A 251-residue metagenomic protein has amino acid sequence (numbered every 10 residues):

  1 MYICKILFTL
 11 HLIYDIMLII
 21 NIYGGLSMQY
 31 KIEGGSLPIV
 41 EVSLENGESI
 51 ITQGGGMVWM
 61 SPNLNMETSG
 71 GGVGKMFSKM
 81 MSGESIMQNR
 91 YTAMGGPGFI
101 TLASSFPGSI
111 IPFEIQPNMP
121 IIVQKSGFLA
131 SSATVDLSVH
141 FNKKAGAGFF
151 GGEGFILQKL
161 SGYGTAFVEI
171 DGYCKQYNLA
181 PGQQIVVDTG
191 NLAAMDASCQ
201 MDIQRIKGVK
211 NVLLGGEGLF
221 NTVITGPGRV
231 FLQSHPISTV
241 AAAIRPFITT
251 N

Functional and structural regions predicted by a protein language model:
Y2-S27: Short, Lys/Arg-enriched N-terminal segments with co-localized hydrophobic residues within the first ~10-30 amino acids
S27-N251: Composition-driven recognition of glycine/serine/threonine/acidic- and proline-rich low-complexity segments and repeats
